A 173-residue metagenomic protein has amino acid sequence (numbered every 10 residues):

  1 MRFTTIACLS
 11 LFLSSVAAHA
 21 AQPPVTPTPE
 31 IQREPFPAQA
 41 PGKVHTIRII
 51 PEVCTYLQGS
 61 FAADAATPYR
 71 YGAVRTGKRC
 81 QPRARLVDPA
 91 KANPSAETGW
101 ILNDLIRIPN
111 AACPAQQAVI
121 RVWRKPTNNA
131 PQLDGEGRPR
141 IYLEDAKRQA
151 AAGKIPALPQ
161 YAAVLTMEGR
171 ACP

Functional and structural regions predicted by a protein language model:
M1-T4: Positively charged n-region of N-terminal signal peptides that target proteins for export
I6-S15: Bacterial N-terminal signal peptides
V16-A20: Sec/Tat signal peptide C-region and signal peptidase I cleavage site
Q22-P173: Ser/Thr-rich low-complexity repeats and stalk/linker segments
